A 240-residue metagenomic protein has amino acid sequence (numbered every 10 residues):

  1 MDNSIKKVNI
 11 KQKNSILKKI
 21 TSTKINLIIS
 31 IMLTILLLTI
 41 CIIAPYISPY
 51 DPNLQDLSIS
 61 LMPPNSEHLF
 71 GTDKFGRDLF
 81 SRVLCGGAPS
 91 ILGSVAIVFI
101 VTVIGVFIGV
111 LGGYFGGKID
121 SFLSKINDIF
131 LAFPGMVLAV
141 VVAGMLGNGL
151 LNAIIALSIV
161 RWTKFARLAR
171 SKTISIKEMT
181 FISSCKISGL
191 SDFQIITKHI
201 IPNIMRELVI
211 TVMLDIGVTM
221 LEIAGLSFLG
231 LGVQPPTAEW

Functional and structural regions predicted by a protein language model:
M1-I35: Transmembrane alpha-helical segments of polytopic membrane transport and secretion proteins
I25, I29-I43, A96, I100 (+4 more regions): Lipid-exposed faces of alpha-helical membrane segments in multi-pass integral membrane proteins
M32, I40-F75, F228-A238: Hydrophobic alpha-helical transmembrane segments of membrane transport/permease proteins and related membrane-embedded
L69, D73, L79, V103-G105 (+3 more regions): Generic hydrophobic transmembrane alpha-helix motif, especially the helices
T72-R77, Y114-F115, I174, S184-Q194 (+1 more regions): Short helix-to-coil transition segments within interhelical loops that connect adjacent transmembrane helices
L79-Y114: Transmembrane alpha-helix signature in integral membrane proteins
R82-G86, I91, I126, F133 (+4 more regions): Short hydrophobic alpha-helical segments within the ABC transporter permease transmembrane module
A143-M145, K172-T173, M220-W240: Glycine-rich helix-loop "coupling/hinge" segments at transmembrane-helix boundaries in multipass transporters
